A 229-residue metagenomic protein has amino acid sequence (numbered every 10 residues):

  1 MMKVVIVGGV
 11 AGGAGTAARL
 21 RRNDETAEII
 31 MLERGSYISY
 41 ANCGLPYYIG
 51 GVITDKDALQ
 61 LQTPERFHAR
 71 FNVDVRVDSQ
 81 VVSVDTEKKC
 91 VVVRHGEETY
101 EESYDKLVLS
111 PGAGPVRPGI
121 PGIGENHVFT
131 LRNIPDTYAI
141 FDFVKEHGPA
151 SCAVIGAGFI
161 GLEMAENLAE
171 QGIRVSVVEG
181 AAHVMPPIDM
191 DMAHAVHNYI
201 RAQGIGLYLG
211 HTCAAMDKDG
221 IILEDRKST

Functional and structural regions predicted by a protein language model:
M1-V5, E65-C152, G210, I222-K227: FAD-binding core/adjacent interface of flavoenzyme oxidoreductases
M2-D74, A165-I188: Beta1-alpha1 glycine-rich phosphate/pyrophosphate-binding loop at the start of Rossmann-like nucleotide-binding domains
G8-A11, R132-N133, I155-G158: Glycine-rich Rossmann-fold phosphate-binding loop(s) that bind the pyrophosphate of adenine dinucleotide cofactors
G13, S83, G114-V116, G161 (+1 more regions): Glycine-rich nucleotide phosphate-binding loop and flanking beta-alpha elements of Rossmann-like dinucleotide-binding
L20-R22, G44-Y47, C90-V91, P121-E125 (+4 more regions): Short, glycine/charged-enriched secondary-structure capping and boundary segments
T26-E28, R76-H95, E102, E170-K227: A Rossmann-like FAD-binding core segment of flavoenzymes
S39, R117-P118, L162-E163: Glycine/Thr-rich phosphate-binding loops of Rossmann-like dinucleotide-binding domains
F129, A157, M185: Glycine- and other small-residue-rich loops at beta-strand/loop junctions that grip anionic moieties
